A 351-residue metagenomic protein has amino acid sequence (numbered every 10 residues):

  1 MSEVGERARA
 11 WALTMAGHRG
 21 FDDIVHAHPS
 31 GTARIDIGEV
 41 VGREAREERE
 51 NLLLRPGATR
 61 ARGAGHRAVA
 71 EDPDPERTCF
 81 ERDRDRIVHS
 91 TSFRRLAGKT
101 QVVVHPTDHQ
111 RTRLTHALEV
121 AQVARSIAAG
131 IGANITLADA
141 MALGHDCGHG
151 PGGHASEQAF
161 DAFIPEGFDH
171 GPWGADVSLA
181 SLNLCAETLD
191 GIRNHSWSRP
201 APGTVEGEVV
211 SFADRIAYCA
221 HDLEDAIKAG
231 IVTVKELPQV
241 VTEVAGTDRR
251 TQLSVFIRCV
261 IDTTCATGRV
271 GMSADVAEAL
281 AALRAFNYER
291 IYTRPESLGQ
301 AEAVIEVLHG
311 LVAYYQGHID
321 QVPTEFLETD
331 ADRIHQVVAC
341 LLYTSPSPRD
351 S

Functional and structural regions predicted by a protein language model:
S2-P172, D176-L182: An N-terminal structural lobe/cap that precedes and organizes the functional/catalytic core across diverse proteins
E81-R82, I131-G144, A186-I192, V205-V209 (+1 more regions): Alpha-helical scaffolds flanking conserved acidic
F160-P165, V234-T251: Divalent-cation-assisted or electrostatically stabilized phosphate/pyrophosphate-binding catalytic cores
A175-D225, A229-V232: Histidine/acidic-rich helix-loop-helix segments that form or flank divalent-metal centers in metalloenzyme catalytic
R249-H318: Internal helical hairpin/lid segments
I319-F326: A glycine-biased, small/acidic residue-tolerant capping/turn segment at secondary-structure junctions
E325, D332-A339: Long amphipathic all-alpha helical oligomerization modules
Y343, P348-S351: Single conserved hydrophobic/aromatic residue that forms the stacking wall/gate of nucleotide- or nucleobase-binding
